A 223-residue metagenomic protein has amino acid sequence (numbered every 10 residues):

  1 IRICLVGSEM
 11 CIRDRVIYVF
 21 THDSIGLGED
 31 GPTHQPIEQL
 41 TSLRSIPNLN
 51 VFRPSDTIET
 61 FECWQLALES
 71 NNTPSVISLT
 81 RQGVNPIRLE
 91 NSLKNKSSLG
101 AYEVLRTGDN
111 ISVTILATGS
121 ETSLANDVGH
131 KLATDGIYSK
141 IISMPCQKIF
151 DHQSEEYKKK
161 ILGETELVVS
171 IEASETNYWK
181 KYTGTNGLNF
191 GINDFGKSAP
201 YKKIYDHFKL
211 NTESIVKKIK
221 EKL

Functional and structural regions predicted by a protein language model:
I1-G7, I12: Single conserved hydrophobic/aromatic residue that forms the stacking wall/gate of nucleotide- or nucleobase-binding
M10-C11, Y18, I115, I141: Generic preference for hydrophobic
I12, I46-P47, T183-N186: Short, structured coil segments at secondary-structure junctions
R13-D23, S42: A glycine-rich helix N-cap at a beta->alpha junction
G26-P36, E69-L223: Thiamine diphosphate
G28-I46, T57-I58, E62-E69: Internal gly/pro-rich beta-alpha loop/helix module that stabilizes soluble enzyme cofactors or their anionic handles
V51-P54: Short acidic-hydrophobic, aromatic-tinged amphipathic segments that line or gate anion-handling sites
